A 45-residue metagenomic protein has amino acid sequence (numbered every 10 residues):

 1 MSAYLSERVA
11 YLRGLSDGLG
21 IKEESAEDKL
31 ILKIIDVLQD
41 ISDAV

Functional and structural regions predicted by a protein language model:
M1-S25: Short, positively charged
E23-V45: Long, amphipathic alpha-helical segments that form or neighbor coiled-coils/leucine zippers used for dimerization
